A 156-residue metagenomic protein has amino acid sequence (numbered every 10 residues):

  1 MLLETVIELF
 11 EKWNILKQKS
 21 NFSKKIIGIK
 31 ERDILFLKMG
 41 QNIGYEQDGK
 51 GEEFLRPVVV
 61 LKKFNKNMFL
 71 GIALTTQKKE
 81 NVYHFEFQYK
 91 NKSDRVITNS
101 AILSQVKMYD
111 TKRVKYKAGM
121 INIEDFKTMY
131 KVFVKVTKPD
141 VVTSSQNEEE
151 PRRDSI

Functional and structural regions predicted by a protein language model:
M1-W13, F87-I156: C-terminal terminal-subdomain/extension
Q18-K25: Short alpha-helix capping/helix-loop boundary micro-motifs
E31-R32: Loop/turn positions that initiate beta-strands
M39, A73-L74, Q105: Residue-level recognition of conserved beta-strand positions in structured domain cores
G40-Y45: Short, charged beta-turn/beta-strand-edge "cap" motif at the junction between a beta-strand and an adjacent loop
Q47-S93: Compact nucleic-acid interaction/catalytic patches
